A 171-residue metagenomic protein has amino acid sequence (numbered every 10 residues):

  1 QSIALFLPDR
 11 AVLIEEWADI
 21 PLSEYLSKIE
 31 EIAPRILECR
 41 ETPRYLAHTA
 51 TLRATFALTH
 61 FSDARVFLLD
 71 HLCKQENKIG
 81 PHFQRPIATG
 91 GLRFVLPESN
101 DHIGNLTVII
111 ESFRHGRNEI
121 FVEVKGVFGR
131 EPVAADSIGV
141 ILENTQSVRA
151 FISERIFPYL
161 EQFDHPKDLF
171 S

Functional and structural regions predicted by a protein language model:
Q1-E16: N-terminal low-complexity, intrinsically disordered segments
S2, P34-T42, Q75-E76, V127-G129 (+2 more regions): Signature of extracytoplasmic/envelope-associated structural regions
I14-A18, A54, G126-R130: Short beta-strand-to-loop capping motifs
I20-K28, E38, V140: Extended intrinsically disordered, low-complexity coil regions enriched in Ser, Thr, Gly, Ala and often Pro
S27-F61: Extracellular-facing segments of soluble proteins and assemblies that are Gly/Ser/Thr-biased and enriched in aromatics
I29-R40, L72, E76, T145-D164: Hydrophobic, Leu/Ile/Phe/Ala-enriched alpha-helical segments that form helix-helix packing faces
A47-K125: Aromatic/basic-lined ligand-recognition segments that form π-stacking hydrophobic pockets flanked by Lys/Arg to engage
N118-S171: Long, compositionally biased interface segments
